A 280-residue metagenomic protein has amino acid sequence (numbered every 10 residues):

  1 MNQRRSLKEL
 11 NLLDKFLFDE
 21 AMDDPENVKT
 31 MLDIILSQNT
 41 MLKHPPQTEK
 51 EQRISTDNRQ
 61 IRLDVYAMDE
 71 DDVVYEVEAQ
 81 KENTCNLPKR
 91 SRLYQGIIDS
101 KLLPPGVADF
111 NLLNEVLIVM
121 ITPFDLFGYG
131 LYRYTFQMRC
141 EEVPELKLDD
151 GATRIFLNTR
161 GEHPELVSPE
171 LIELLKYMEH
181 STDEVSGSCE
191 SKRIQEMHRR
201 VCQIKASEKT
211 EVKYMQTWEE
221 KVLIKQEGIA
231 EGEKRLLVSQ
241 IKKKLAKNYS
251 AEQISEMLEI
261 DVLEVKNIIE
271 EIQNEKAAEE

Functional and structural regions predicted by a protein language model:
M1-K8, I35, Y75-Q80, I172-E280: Short, charged alpha-helical interaction segments and adjacent helix-coil junctions
M1-T153, E227, E280: Accessory alpha/beta interaction modules
K15, E26-K29, C85, V116 (+4 more regions): Non-catalytic, well-ordered alpha-helical scaffold segments
M120-P123, N158-T159, K205: Pocket-edge structural micro-motifs
F127, H163-E165: Short beta-strands and strand-coil junctions in structured, solvent-facing domains, enriched
E142-G151, I155-R160, E173-H180: Low-complexity, glycine/alanine/valine/leucine- and proline-rich hydrophobic stretches
A152, L166-V167: Intrinsically disordered, low-complexity linker/assembly segments
